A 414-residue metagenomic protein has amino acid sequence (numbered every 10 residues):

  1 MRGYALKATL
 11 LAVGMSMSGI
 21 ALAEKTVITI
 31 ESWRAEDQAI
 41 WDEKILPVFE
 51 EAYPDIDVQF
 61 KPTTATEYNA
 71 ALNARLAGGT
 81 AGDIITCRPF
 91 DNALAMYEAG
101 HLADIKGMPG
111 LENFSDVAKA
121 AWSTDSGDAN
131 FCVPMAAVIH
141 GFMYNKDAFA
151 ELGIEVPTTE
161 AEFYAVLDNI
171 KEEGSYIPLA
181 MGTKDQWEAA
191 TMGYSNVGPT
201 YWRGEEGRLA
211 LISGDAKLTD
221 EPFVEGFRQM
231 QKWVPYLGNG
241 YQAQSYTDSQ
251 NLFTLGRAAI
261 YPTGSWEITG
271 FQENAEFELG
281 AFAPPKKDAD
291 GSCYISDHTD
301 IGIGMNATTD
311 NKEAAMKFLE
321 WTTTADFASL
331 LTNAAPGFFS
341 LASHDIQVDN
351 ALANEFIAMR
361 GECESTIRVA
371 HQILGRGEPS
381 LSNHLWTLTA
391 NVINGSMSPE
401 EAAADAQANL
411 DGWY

Functional and structural regions predicted by a protein language model:
V48-V117, D147-T158, L252, A259-I260 (+6 more regions): Extracytoplasmic "Venus flytrap"/periplasmic binding protein-like
D57, A150, G174, S365-Y414: Conserved C-terminal helix/tail region of periplasmic/extracytoplasmic solute-binding proteins
R75, G82-D83, E112-A148, I177-M181 (+2 more regions): A structural signal for short loop-to-beta-strand junctions that line the ligand-binding cleft of periplasmic/secreted
R88-G141, E155, Y164, T191-Y194 (+3 more regions): Hinge/lid segment of periplasmic solute-binding proteins
F90, L94-A95, A99, Y261-E278 (+1 more regions): C-terminal lobe and pocket-closing loops of periplasmic/extracytoplasmic Venus-flytrap solute-binding proteins
A103-V117, P199-E225, E273-N274, K286-I295 (+2 more regions): Short, solvent-exposed loop/beta-turn-alpha elements that line the ligand-binding surface or hinge of extracytoplasmic
G127-M135, H140, Y164-D215, A258: Extracytoplasmic/periplasmic solute-binding protein
L167-N169, I212-Q242: Glycine-centered hinge/linker elements that transmit conformational signals in sensory and ligand-binding systems
